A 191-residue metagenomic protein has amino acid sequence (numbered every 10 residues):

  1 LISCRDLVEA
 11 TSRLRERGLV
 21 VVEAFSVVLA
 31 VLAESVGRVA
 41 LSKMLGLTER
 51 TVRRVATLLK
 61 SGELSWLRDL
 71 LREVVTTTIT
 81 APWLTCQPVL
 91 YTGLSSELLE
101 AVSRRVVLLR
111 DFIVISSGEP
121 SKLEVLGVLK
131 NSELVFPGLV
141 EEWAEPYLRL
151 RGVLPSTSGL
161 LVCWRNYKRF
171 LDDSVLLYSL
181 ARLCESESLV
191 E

Functional and structural regions predicted by a protein language model:
L1-E73: Basic, Lys/Arg-rich alpha-helical nucleic-acid-recognition elements, primarily the DNA-binding modules of transcription
I2, I79, I113-I115: Weak global preference for isoleucine
E16-L19, V28, R38-V39, P88 (+2 more regions): Aromatic-enriched hydrophobic runs in primary sequence
V22-A24, T77-A81, A144-P146: Short, functional N-terminal and low-complexity linear motifs
T57, G62-S95: Extracytoplasmic beta-rich ectodomain segments of secreted or membrane-anchored proteins
W83-L189: Mid-protein regulatory/catalytic core that forms ligand/cofactor-binding pockets and protein-protein interaction
